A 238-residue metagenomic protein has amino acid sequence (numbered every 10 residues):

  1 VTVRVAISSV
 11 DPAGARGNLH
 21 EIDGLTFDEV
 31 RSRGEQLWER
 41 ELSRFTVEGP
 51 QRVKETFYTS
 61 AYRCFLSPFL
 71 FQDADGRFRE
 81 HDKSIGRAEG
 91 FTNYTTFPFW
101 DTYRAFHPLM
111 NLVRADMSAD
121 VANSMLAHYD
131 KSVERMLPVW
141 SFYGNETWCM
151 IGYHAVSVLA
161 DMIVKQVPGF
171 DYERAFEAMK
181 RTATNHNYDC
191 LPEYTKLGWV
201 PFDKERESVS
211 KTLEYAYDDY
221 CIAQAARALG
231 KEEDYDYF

Functional and structural regions predicted by a protein language model:
V1-T95, A127, R135-M136, P168-E173 (+1 more regions): Acidic/polar, glycine-enriched structural segments that form the non-catalytic walls/loops of the carbohydrate-binding
R16, L42-G49, L112, Q166-F170 (+1 more regions): Inter-helical turn/loop segments and adjacent helix faces that build the functional surface of alpha-helical bundle
T95-A226: Aromatic-rich carbohydrate-recognition surfaces in CAZymes
V121, Y237-F238: Alpha-helical solenoid repeat scaffolds, predominantly canonical TPR units
